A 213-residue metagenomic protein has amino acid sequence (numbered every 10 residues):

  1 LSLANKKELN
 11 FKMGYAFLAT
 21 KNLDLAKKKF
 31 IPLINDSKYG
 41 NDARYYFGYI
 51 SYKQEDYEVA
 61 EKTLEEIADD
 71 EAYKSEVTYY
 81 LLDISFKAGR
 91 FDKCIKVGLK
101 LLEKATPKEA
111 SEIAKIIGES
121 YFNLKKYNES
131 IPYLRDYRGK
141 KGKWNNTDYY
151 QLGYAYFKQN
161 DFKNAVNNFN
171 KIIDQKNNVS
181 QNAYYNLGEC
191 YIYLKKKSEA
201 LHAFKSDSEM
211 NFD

Functional and structural regions predicted by a protein language model:
L1-D213: Acidic, polar-rich low-complexity tracts and alpha-helical solenoid repeat scaffolds
